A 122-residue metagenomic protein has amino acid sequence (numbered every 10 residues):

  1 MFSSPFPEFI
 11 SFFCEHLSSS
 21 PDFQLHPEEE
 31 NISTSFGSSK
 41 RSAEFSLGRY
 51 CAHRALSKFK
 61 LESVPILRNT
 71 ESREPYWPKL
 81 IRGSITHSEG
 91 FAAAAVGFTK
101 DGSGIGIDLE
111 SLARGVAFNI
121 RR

Functional and structural regions predicted by a protein language model:
M1-R122: Core catalytic alpha/beta fold that binds nucleotide/phospho-ligands
